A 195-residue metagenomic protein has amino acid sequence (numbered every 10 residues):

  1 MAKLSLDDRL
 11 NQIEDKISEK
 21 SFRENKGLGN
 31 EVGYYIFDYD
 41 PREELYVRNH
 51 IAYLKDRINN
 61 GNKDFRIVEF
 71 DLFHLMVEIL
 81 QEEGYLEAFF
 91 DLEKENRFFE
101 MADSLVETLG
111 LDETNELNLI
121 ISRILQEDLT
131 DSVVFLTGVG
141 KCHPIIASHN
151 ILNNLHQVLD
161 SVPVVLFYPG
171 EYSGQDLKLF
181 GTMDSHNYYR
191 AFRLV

Functional and structural regions predicted by a protein language model:
A2-N62, I67: Glycine-rich P-loop/Walker A and Walker A-like loops and their local beta1-loop-alpha1 context in P-loop NTPases
V32-I36, V133, P163-V165: Residue-level preference for the first positions of well-ordered beta-strands
P41-Y46, L75-V77, E107-E113, G140-P144 (+1 more regions): Short acidic, S/G/P-rich loop/turn micro-motifs used as interaction or catalytic elements
L45-I51, E78-E83, P144-N150, Q175-L179: A short acidic (Asp/Glu
I67-T114: Long, charge-dense
L111-L129: Phosphate-binding/switch loop-helix module in NTP-utilizing enzymes
L129-I145: Conserved P-loop NTPase "ATPase switch" module shared by AAA+ and STAND
I146-V195: Glycine-rich, aromatic-bearing surface loops/beta-hairpins
